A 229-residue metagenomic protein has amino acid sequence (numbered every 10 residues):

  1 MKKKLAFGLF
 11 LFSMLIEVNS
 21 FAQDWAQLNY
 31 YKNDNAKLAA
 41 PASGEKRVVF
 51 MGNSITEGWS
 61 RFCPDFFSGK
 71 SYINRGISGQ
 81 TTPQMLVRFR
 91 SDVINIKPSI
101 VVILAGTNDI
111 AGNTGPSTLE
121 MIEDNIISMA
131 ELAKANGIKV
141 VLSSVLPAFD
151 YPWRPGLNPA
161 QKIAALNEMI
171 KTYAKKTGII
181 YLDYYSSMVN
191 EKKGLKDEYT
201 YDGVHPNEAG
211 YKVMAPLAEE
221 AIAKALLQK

Functional and structural regions predicted by a protein language model:
M1-Q23: Bacterial Sec-dependent N-terminal signal peptides
A6, A42, K196-E198: N-terminal hydrophobic alpha-helix used for membrane targeting or insertion
F12-M14, C63, L217: Alpha-helical transmembrane segments and their juxtamembrane interfaces
S13, N53-S54, S144: Short linear Ser/Thr-Pro motifs
F21-S99: Serine-esterase "nucleophile elbow" of acetyl-processing enzymes
D65-K70, L86-K229: Alpha-helical cap/lid subdomain in secreted, periplasmic, or secretory-pathway luminal O-acyl-processing enzymes
